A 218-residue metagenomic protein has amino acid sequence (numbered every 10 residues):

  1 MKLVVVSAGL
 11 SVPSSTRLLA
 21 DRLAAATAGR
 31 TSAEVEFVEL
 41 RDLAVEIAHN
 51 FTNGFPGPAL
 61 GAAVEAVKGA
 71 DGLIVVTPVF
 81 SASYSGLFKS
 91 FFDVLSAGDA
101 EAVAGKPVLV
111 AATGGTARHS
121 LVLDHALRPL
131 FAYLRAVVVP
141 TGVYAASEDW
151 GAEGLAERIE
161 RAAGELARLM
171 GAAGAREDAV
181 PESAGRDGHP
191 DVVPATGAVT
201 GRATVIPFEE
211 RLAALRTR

Functional and structural regions predicted by a protein language model:
M1-A97, G188, P194-T196, G201-R218: N-terminal beta1-alpha1-beta2 submodule of the flavodoxin-like/Rossmannoid cofactor-binding fold
A20-A24, D124, R128, G164-A167: Predominant activation on well-ordered alpha-helical scaffold segments within soluble catalytic domains
A28-S32, A97, A132, A136 (+1 more regions): Generic secondary-structure signature for well-ordered alpha-helical cores
A33, V38-L43, A70-V76, L109-T116 (+3 more regions): Low-complexity, flexible helical/coil segments
I47, P56, D99, R135 (+2 more regions): Glycine-rich, flexible loop/turn motifs
A100-A104: Short, conserved loop/helix-junction motifs that constitute active-site signature segments in enzyme catalytic cores
P107-R161: Short, glycine-/small-residue-rich phosphate/pyrophosphate-handling segment
P140-R218: Glycine-rich phosphate/pyrophosphate-binding loop and the adjoining helix
